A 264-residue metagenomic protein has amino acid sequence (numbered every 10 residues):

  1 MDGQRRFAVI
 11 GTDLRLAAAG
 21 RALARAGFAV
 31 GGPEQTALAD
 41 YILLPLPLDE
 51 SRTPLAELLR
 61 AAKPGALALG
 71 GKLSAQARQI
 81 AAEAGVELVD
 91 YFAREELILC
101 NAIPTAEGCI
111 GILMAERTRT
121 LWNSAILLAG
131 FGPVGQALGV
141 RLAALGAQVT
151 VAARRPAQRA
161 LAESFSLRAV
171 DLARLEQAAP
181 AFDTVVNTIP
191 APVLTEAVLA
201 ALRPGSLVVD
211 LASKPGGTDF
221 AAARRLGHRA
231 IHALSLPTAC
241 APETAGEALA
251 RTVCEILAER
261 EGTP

Functional and structural regions predicted by a protein language model:
D2, L43-N123, T252, E259: Glycine/serine-rich phosphate-binding loop and adjoining beta1-alpha1 elements at the start of nucleotide-handling
D2-A8: Extreme N-terminal starter segment of soluble prokaryotic enzymes
A8-L23, W122-A143: Glycine-rich adenosine-cofactor-binding loop
D13, S74, R154-P156, K214: Residues in the short beta-alpha loop(s) of Rossmann-like NAD(P)-binding domains
A26-T36, L145-F165: NAD(P)-binding Rossmann-fold cofactor-contacting core
P47-L67, A162-A239: Rossmann-like adenosine-cofactor binding region
K72-A93, L211-A258: Rossmann-fold NAD(P)-binding glycine/threonine-rich loop
